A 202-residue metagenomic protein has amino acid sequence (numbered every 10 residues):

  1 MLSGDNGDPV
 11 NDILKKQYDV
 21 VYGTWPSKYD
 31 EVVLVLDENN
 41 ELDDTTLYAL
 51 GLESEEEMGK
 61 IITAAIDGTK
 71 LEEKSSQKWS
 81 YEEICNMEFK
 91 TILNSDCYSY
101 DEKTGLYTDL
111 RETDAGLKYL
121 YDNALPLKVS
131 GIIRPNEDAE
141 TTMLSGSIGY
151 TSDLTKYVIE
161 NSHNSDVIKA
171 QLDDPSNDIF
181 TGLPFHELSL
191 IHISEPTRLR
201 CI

Functional and structural regions predicted by a protein language model:
M1-L188: A structural signal for hydrophobic secondary-structure junctions, strongest on transmembrane helix-loop-helix units
I191-I202: Single conserved hydrophobic/aromatic residue that forms the stacking wall/gate of nucleotide- or nucleobase-binding
